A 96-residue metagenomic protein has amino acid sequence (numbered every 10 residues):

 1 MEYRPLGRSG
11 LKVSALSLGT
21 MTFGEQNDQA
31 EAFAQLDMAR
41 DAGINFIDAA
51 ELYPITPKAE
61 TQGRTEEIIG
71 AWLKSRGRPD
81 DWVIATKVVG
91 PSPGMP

Functional and structural regions predicted by a protein language model:
M1-V83: N-terminal binding-site loop/beta-alpha segment at the start of enzyme catalytic domains that lines or forms
Y53-P57, P91-P96: A short acidic, helix-capping loop that chelates divalent metal ions and anchors anionic groups
D81-S92: A short, structured active-site edge motif that brings together acidic residues
